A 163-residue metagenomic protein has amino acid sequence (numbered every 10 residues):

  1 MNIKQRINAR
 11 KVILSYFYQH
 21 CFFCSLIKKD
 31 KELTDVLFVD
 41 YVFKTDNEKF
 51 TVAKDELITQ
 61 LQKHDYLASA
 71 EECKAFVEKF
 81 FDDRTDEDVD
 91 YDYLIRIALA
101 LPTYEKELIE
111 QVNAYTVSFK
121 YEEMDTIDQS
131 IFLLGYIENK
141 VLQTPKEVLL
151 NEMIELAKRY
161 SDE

Functional and structural regions predicted by a protein language model:
M1-E163: N-terminal interaction/assembly modules
